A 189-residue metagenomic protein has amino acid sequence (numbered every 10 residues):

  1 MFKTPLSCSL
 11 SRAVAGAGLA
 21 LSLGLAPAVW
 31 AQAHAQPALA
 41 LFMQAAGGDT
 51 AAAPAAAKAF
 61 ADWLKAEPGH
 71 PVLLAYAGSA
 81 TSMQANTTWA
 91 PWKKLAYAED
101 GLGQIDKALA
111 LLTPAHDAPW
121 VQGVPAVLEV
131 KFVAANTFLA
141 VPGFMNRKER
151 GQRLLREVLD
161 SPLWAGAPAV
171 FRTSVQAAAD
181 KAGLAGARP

Functional and structural regions predicted by a protein language model:
A13-A26: Bacterial N-terminal signal peptides
P27-A31: Sec/Tat signal peptide C-region and signal peptidase I cleavage site
M43-G47, M83-W92, F138-M145: Short coil/turn linking the two alpha-helices of tandem helical-hairpin repeats
A46-A61, L95-P114, R147-L155: Helix-turn-helix repeat elements of alpha-solenoid scaffolds
D62-L73, K107-V127, D160-A169: Flexible helix-coil transition and linker loops at the boundaries of alpha-helical arrays
P71-A115: Mid-chain, structured segments of secreted extracytoplasmic proteins
G151-R153, D160-P189: Terminal, low-structured helical/coil segments at or just beyond the last alpha-helical repeat
